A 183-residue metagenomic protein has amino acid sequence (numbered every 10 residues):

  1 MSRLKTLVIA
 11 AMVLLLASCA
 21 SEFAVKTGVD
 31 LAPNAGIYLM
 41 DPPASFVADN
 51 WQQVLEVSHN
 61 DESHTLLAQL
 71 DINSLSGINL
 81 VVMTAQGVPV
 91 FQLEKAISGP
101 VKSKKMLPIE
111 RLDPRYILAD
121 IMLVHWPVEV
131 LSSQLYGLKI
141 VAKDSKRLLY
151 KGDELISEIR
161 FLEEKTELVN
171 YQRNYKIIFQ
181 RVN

Functional and structural regions predicted by a protein language model:
M1-V8: Bacterial N-terminal signal peptides that target proteins for export
L15-S18: C-terminal motif of bacterial Sec signal peptides marking the signal peptidase cleavage site
A20-F23: Bacterial signal peptide processing site
G28-Q52: Post-signal peptide N-terminal segment of mature Sec-exported envelope proteins
S45-A96: N-terminal mature ectodomain segment of secretory-pathway/periplasmic proteins
A85-P89, I109-E110, L155-I156: Short, surface-exposed beta-strand-loop junctions and turns on beta-sheet-rich folds
V101-W126: Acidic/charged, solvent-exposed loop-and-adjacent secondary-structure segments enriched in E/D, K/R, S/T, and G/P
L138-N183: Gly/Pro-enriched, hydrophobic low-complexity segments that function as extracytoplasmic propeptides/linkers
